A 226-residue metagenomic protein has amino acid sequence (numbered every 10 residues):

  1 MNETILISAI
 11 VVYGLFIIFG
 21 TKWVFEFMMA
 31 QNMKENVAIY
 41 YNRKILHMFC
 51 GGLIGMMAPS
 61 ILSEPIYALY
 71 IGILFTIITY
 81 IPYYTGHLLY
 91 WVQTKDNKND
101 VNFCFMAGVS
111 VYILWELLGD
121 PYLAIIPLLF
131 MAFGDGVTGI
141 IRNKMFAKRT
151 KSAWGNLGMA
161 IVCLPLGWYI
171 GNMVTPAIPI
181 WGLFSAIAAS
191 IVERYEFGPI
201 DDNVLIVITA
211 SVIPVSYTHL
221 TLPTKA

Functional and structural regions predicted by a protein language model:
E3-A9, T21-A68, Y80-I170, W181-S216: Interhelical loop and helix-boundary elements at the membrane-water interface of polytopic inner-membrane proteins
I10, T224-A226: Generic low-complexity, intrinsically disordered sequence content enriched in small uncharged/hydrophobic residues
Y13-I18: N-terminal signal-anchor transmembrane alpha helix
T76-I77: A short structural micro-motif
N172-P176: Alpha-helical transmembrane bundle and helix-membrane interface signal in multi-pass integral membrane proteins
T218-T224: Conserved small/polar residues in nucleotide/adenosyl-binding loops
